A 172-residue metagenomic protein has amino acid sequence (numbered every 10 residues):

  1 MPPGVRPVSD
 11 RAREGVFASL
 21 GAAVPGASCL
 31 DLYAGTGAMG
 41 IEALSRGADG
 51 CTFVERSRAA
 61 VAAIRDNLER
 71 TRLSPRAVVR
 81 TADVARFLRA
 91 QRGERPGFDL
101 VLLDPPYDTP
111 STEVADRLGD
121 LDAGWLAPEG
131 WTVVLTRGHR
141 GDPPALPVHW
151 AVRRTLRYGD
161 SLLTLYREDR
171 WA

Functional and structural regions predicted by a protein language model:
M1-A172: Class I S-adenosyl-L-methionine-dependent methyltransferase catalytic core
